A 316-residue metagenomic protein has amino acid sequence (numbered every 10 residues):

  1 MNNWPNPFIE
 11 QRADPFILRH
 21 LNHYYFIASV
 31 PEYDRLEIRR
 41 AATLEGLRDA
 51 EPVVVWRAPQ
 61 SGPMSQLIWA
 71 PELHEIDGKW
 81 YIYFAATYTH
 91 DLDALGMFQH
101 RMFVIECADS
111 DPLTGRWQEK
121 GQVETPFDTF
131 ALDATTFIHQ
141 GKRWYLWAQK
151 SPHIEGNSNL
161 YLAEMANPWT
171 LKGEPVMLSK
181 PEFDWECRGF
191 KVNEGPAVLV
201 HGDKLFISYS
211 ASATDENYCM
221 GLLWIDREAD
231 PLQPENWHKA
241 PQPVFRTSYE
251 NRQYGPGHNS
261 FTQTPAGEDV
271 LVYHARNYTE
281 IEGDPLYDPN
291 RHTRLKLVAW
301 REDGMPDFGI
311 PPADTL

Functional and structural regions predicted by a protein language model:
M1-L316: Carbohydrate-active catalytic/glycan-binding domains of CAZyme proteins, especially the secreted or lumenal ectodomains
